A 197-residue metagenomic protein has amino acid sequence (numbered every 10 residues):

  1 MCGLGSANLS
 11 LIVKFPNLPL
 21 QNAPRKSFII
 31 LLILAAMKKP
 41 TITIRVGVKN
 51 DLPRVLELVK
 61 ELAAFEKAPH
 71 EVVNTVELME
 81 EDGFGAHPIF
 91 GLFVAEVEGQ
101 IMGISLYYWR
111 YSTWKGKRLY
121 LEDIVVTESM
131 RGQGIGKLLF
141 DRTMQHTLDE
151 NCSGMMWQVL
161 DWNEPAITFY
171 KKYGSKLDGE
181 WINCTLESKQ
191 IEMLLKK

Functional and structural regions predicted by a protein language model:
T43-V55: A short beta-loop-alpha structural element at the N-terminal edge of CoA-dependent acyl/N-acetyltransferase catalytic
L56-E81: Conserved GNAT-fold acetyl-CoA-binding loop/helix
D82-V94: A short helix-loop-beta-strand connector motif used in the catalytic cores of GNAT acetyltransferases and, in some
V94, Q100-Y108: Conserved beta-strand in the GNAT
I124-R131: A short, internal acetyl-CoA/4′-phosphopantetheine-binding micro-motif in the GNAT/acyltransferase core
K137, D141, D149, D161-E180: Conserved active-site alpha-helix within GNAT-family acetyltransferase domains
L148-Q158: Conserved GNAT acetyl-CoA-binding A-motif
W157-A166, T185-S188: Conserved beta-strand-loop-alpha-helix junction that forms the acyl-donor binding cleft
